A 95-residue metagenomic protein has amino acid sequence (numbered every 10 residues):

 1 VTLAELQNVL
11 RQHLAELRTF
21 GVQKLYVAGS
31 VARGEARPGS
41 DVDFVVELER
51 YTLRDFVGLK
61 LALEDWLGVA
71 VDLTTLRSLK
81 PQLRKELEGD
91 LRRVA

Functional and structural regions predicted by a protein language model:
V1-K24, A32-P38, E49-A95: Catalytic core of pol beta-like nucleotidyltransferases
V27: Conserved histidines in hydrophobic membrane contexts and catalytic metal-binding motifs
D43-V46: Short beta-strand->loop micro-motif that forms the acidic, two-metal-ion catalytic signature in nucleotide-processing
